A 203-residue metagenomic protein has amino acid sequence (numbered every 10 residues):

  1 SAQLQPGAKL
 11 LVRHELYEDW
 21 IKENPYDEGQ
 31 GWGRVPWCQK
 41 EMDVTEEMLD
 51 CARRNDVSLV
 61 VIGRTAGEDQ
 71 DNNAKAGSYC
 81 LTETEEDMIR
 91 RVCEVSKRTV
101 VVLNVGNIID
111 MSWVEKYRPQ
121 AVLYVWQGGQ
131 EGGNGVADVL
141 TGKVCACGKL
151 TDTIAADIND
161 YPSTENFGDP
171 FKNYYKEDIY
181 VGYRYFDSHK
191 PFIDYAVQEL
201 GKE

Functional and structural regions predicted by a protein language model:
S1-E203: C-terminal non-catalytic regions of proteins with extracellular/luminal or membrane-system context
